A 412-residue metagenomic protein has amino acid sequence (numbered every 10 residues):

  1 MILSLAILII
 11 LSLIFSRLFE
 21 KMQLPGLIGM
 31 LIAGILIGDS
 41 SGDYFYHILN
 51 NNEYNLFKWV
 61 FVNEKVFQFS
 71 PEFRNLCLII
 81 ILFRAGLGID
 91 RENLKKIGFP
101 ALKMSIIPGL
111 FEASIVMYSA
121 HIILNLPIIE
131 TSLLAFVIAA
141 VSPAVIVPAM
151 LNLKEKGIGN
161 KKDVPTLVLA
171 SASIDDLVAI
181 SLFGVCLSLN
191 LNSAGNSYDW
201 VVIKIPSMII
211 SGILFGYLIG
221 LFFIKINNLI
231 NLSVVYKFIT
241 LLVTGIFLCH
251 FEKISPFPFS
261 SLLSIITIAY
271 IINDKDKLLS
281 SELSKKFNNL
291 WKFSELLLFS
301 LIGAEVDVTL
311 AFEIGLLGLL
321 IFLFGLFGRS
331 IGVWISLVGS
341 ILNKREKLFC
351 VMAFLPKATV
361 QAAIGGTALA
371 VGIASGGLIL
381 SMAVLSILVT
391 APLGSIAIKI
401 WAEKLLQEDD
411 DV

Functional and structural regions predicted by a protein language model:
M1-V412: Transmembrane helical cores of multi-pass secondary ion antiporters/exchangers
